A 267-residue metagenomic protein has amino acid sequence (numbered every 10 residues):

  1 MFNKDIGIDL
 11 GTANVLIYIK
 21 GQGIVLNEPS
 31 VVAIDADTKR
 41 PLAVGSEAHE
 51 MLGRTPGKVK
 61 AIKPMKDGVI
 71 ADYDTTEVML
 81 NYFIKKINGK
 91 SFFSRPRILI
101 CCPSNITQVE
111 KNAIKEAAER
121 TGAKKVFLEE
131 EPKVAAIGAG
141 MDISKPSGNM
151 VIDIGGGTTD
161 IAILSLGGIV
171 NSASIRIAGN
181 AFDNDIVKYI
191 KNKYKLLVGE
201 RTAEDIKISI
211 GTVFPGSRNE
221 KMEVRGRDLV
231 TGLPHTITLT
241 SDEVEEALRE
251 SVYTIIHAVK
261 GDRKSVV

Functional and structural regions predicted by a protein language model:
M1-I154, A162-V267: Nucleotide/phosphate-binding catalytic cleft detector across ATP-hydrolyzing and phosphate-transferring enzymes
